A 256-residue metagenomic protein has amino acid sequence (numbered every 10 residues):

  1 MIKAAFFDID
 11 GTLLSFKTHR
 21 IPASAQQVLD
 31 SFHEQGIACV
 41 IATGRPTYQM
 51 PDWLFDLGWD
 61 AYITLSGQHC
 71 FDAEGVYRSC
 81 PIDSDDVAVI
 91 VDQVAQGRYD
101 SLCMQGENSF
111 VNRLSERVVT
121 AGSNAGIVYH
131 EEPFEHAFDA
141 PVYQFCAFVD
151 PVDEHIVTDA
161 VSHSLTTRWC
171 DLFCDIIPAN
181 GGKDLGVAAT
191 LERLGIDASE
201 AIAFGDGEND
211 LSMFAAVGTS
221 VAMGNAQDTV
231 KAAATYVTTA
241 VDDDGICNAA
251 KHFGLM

Functional and structural regions predicted by a protein language model:
K3-T18: Asp-based phosphoryl-transfer active-site loop
F16, A23-V118: Active-site phosphate-binding/coordination module
F32, T43, F145, F214 (+2 more regions): Residue-level signal for inorganic ion chemistry
Q49-D52, I156, G186, S212-M213 (+2 more regions): Phosphate- and divalent-cation-binding pockets in alpha/beta enzyme and binding domains that engage nucleotide-derived
L57-G58, S66, A160-H163, A216-V217 (+1 more regions): Short, structured coil segments at secondary-structure junctions
W59-G67, C80, G122-N124, T166-W169 (+2 more regions): Short hydrophobic/aromatic-enriched beta-strand-loop microsegments
Q93, G97-A216, N225: Conserved acidic, metal-coordinating active-site core of Asp-based, Mg2+-dependent phosphoryl-transfer enzymes
A216, S220-M256: Asp-based, Mg2+/Mn2+-dependent phosphohydrolase catalytic module
